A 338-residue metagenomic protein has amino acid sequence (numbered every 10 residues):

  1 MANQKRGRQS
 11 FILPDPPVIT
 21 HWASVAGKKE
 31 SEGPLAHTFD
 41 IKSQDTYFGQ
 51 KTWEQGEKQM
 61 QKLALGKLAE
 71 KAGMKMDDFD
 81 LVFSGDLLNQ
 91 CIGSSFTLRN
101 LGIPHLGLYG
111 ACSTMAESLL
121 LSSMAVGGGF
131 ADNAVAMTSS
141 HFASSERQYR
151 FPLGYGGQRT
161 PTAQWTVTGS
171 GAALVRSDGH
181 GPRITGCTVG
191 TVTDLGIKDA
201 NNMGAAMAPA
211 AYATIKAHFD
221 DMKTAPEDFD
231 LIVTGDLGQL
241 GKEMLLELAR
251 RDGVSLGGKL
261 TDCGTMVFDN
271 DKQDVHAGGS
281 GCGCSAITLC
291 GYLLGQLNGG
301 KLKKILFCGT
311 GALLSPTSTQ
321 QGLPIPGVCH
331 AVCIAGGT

Functional and structural regions predicted by a protein language model:
M1-E54, P152-K216, D221-T224, S255-D274 (+2 more regions): Condensing-enzyme catalytic core mediating Claisen C-C bond formation in acyl metabolism
I19, E54-C112, D228-E243: Conserved beta-ketoacyl condensing-enzyme motif
E57-G73, L119-L121, A206-D221, T288-L293: Short, well-ordered amphipathic alpha-helical segments that serve as non-catalytic structural scaffolds within diverse
G85-Q90, C112-S113, T138-S144, G190-V192 (+2 more regions): Acidic, glycine-rich active-site loops and adjacent beta-strand->loop/helix elements that engage anionic groups
D86-G102, F142-Y155, G241-K242, T288 (+1 more regions): Active-site-adjacent elements of ketosynthase-type condensing enzymes
S95-L98, L237-D252, T317-I325: Short glycine/threonine-rich loop-to-helix capping motif typified by GTGT followed within a few residues by an Asp-Pro
Y109-A136, V175, S280-K301: Active-site-proximal alpha-helical scaffold in enzymes
I232-L294: Internal helical hairpin/lid segments
